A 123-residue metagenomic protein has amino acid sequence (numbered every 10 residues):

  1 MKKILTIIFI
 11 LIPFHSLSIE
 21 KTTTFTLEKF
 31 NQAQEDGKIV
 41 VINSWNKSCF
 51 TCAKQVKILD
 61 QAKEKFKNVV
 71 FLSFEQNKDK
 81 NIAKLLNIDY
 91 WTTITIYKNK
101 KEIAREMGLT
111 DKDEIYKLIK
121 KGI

Functional and structural regions predicted by a protein language model:
I4-P13: Sec-dependent N-terminal signal peptides
L17-G37, K121-I123: N-terminal leader/targeting and pre-domain segments
Q34-K47: Short active-site neighborhood of thiol/selenol oxidoreductases, capturing the structured segment around
S44, K67-N81: Thiol-based oxidoreductase modules, predominantly thioredoxin-like and allied folds used for disulfide exchange
N46-F50, N77-K80, D89, E102: Solvent-exposed loop/turn segments at secondary-structure junctions within structured extracellular/periplasmic domains
T51-K65: Typically the conserved alpha-helix immediately C-terminal to a functionally engaged Cys/Sec in thioredoxin-like
L86-T95: Structural micro-motif
K98-I123: Non-catalytic, surface beta->alpha helical segment in thiol-disulfide oxidoreductase systems
